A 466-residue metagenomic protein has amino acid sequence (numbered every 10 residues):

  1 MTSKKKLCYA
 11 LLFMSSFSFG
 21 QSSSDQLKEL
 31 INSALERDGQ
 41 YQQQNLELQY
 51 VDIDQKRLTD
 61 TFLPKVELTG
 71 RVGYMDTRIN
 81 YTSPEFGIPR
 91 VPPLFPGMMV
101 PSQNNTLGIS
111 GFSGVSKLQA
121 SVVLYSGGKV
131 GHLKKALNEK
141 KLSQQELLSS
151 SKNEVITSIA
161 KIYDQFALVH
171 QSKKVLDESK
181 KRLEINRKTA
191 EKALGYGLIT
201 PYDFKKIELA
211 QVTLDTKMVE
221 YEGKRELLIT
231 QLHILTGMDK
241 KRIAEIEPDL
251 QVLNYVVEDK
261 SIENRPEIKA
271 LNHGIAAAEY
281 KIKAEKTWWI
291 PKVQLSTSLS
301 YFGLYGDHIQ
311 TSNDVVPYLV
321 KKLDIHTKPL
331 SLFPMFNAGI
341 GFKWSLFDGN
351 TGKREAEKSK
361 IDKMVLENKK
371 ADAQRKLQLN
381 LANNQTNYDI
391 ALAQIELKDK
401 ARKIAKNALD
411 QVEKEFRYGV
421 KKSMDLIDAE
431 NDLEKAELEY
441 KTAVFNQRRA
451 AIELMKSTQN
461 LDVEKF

Functional and structural regions predicted by a protein language model:
S3, E29, I53-Q55, E154-K269 (+5 more regions): Periplasmic alpha-helical coiled-coil/stalk elements that build and connect Gram-negative outer-membrane
G20-R78, D239-K240, A244-K283, I290 (+3 more regions): Bacterial Sec-pathway N-terminal export signals of envelope proteins
Q21, R37, E67, R71-I109 (+5 more regions): Primarily recognizes Gram-negative and organellar outer-membrane beta-barrels
S22-K161: Short flexible linkers and secondary-structure junctions
Q42-L46, T59, S110, L124-K152 (+5 more regions): Sec/SRP-type N-terminal targeting helices
V72-Y74, L118-V122, L232, L299 (+1 more regions): Residues on the lipid-exposed face of transmembrane beta-strands in outer-membrane beta-barrel proteins
G73-T77, Y125-G127, S300-L304, F347-G349 (+1 more regions): Structural signature of outer-membrane beta-barrel domains
D76-N80, E85, E439-F466: Acidic, low-complexity, intrinsically disordered peripheral segments
